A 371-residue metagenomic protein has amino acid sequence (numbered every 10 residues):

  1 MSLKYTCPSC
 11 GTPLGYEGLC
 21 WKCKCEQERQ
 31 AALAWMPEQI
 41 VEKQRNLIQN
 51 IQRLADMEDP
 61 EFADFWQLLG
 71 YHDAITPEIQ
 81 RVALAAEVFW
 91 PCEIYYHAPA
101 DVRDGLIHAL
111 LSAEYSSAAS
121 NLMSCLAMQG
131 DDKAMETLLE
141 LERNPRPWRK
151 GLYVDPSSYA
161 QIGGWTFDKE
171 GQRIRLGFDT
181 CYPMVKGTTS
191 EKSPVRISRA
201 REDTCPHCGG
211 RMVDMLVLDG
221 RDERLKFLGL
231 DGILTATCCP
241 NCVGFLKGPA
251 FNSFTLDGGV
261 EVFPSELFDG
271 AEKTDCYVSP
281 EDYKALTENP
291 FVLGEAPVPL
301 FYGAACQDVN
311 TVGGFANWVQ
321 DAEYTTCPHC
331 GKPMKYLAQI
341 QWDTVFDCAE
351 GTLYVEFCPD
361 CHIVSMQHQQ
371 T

Functional and structural regions predicted by a protein language model:
M1-S2, A338: Extreme N-terminus of proteins, especially the signal/transit-peptide cleavage junction and the first residues
S2-K4, E26: N-terminal targeting leader peptides, primarily classical Sec-type signal peptides for secretion
K4-G15: Short Cys/His-rich zinc-binding micro-motifs
E17-G18, E26-T371: Long compositionally biased, domain-poor regions of proteins
